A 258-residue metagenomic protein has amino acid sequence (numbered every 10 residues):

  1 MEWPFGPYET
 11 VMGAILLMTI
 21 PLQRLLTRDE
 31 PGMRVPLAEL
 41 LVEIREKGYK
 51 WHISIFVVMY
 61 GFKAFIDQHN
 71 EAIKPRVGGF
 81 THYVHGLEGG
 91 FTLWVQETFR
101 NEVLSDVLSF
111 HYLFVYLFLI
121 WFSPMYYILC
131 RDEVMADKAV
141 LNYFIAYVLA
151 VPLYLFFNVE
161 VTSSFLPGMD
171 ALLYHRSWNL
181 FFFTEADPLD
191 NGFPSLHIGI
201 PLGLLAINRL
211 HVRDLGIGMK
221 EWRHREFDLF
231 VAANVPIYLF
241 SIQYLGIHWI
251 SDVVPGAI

Functional and structural regions predicted by a protein language model:
M1-V161, D170, Y174-E185, A206-I258: Terminal transmembrane helix and immediately flanking juxtamembrane interfaces of multi-pass membrane proteins
F165: A contiguous pocket-lining binding segment that forms or flanks enzyme active sites
D187-H211: Alpha-helical transmembrane segments of helical membrane proteins, especially in multi-pass transport, channel
